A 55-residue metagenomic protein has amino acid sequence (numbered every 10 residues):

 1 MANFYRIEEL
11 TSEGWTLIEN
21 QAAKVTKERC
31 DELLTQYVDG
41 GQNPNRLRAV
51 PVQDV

Functional and structural regions predicted by a protein language model:
M1-I18: Short aromatic-glycine-(Arg/Gly/Cys) micro-motifs in beta-strand/loop hairpins
N3, T26, N43-N45: Intrinsically disordered, low-complexity regions enriched in serine, threonine, proline and polar/charged residues
R6, K27-L33: Short amphipathic alpha-helical surface micro-motifs
E9, I18-A23, G40-Q42: A general, composition-driven signal for non-globular sequence regions
T11, D31, T35-V55: Short, mixed-charge low-complexity intrinsically disordered segments
G14-R29, L47-P51: A short, exposed loop/beta-hairpin motif centered on an aromatic-Gly-Thr core
